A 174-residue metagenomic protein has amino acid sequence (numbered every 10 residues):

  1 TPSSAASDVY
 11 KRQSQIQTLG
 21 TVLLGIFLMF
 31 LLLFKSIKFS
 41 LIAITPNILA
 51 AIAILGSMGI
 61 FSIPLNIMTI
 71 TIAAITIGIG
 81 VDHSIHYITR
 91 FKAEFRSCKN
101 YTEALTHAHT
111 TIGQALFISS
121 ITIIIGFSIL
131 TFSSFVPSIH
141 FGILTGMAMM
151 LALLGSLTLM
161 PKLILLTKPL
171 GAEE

Functional and structural regions predicted by a protein language model:
T1-Y10: Single conserved hydrophobic/aromatic residue that forms the stacking wall/gate of nucleotide- or nucleobase-binding
K11-L19, I48, A108-S119, L144 (+1 more regions): Loop-to-transmembrane-helix entry motif
Q17-I63, F132-V136: Interfacial segments of transmembrane alpha-helices in multi-pass membrane proteins
V22-F30, P46, A50, N66-T69 (+3 more regions): Alpha-helical transmembrane segments of integral membrane proteins
I44, I79, R96-S133, L153: Pore- and gate-forming transmembrane helices of large, multi-pass membrane proteins
I63-P64, G126-I143, L165: Transmembrane helix-loop junctions at the membrane interface of multipass transporters and ion channels
I75-E94, L116, L153, L159: Short helical (or helix-break) motifs at transmembrane helix termini and adjacent helical loops in multi-pass membrane
Y87, H140-E174: Transmembrane alpha-helices and their membrane-interface boundaries in multi-pass membrane transporters and channels
